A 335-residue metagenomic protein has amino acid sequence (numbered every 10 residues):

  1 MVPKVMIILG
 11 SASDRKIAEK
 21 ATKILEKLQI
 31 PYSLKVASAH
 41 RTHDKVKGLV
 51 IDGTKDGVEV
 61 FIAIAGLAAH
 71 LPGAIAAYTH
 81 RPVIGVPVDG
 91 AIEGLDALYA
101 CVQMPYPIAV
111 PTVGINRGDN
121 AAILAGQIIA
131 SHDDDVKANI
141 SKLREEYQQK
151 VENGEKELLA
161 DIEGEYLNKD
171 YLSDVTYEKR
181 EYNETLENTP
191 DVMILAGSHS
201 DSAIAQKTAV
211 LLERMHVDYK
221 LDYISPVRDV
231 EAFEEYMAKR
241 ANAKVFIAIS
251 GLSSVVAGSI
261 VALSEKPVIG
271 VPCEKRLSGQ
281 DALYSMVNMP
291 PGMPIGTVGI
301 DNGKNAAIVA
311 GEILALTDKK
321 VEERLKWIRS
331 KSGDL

Functional and structural regions predicted by a protein language model:
V2-K4, L28-P31, D56-E59, T79-P82 (+6 more regions): Short coil/turn connectors at secondary-structure junctions
V2-R41, E184-R228: Glycine-rich phosphate/diphosphate-binding loop of Rossmann-like nucleotide-binding domains
P3, L9-K16, K20, G94-P190 (+3 more regions): C-terminal binding/interaction regions
A12, A37-A39, G66-L67, V88-A91 (+6 more regions): Short, ordered loop/turn segments at secondary-structure junctions
A21-K27, V50-I51, A77-H80, Q127-I128 (+4 more regions): Short, solvent-exposed amphipathic alpha-helical segments in soluble enzyme and RNA/protein-processing domains
P31, T42-E59, A68-A122, L277: Ordered, small/hydrophobic-rich secondary-structure cores
L34-K55, L221, S225-K239: N-terminal beta-loop-helix "entrance" segment that forms/cooperates in small-molecule cofactor or anionic ligand
L49-P87, E231-P272: Glycine-rich phosphate-binding loop
